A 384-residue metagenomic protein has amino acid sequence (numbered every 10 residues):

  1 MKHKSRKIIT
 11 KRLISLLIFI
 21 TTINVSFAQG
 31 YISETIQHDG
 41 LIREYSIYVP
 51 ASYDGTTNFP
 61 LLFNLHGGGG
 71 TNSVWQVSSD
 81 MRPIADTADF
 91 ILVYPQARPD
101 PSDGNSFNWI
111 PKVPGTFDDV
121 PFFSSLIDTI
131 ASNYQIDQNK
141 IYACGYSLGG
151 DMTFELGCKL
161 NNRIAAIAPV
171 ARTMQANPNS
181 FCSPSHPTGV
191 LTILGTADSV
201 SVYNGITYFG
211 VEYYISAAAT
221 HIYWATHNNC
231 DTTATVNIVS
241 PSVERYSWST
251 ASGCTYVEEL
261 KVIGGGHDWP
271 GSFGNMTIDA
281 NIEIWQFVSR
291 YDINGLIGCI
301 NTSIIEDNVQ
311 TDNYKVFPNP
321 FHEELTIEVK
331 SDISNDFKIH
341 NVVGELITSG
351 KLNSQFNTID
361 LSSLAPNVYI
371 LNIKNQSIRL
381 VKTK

Functional and structural regions predicted by a protein language model:
M1, E306-K384: C-terminal outer-membrane/trafficking sorting elements
K2-S15: Bacterial N-terminal signal peptides that target proteins for export
I14-N24: Bacterial N-terminal signal peptides
S26-L61, V74, T87, G115 (+7 more regions): A domain-start/cap signature at the N-terminus of enzymes
I32, I36-S52, T56-Y142, M152-E155 (+2 more regions): Serine-hydrolase catalytic machinery in alpha/beta-hydrolase-like enzymes
F63-G67, A171, L194-G195, I263: The conserved beta1-alpha1 loop
A97, A168-Q175, G195-D198: Active-site nucleophile loop of the alpha/beta-hydrolase fold
V190-I193, I215-S216, A225-I300: C-terminal catalytic histidine-bearing segment of alpha/beta-hydrolase fold enzymes
